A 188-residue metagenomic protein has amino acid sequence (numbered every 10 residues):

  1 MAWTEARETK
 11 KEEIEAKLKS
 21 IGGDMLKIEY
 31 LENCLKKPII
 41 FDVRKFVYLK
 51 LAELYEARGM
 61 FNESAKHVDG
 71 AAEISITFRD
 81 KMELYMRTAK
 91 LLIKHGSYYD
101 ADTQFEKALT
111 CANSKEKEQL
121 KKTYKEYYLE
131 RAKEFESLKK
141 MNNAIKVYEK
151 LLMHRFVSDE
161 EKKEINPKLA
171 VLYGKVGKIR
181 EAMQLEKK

Functional and structural regions predicted by a protein language model:
A6, K27, R44, K81 (+3 more regions): Residues that mark the junctions of alpha-helical repeat units in TPR/alpha-solenoid scaffolds
N33-D42, A72-K81, C111-K121, H154-E160: Flexible helix-coil transition and linker loops at the boundaries of alpha-helical arrays
